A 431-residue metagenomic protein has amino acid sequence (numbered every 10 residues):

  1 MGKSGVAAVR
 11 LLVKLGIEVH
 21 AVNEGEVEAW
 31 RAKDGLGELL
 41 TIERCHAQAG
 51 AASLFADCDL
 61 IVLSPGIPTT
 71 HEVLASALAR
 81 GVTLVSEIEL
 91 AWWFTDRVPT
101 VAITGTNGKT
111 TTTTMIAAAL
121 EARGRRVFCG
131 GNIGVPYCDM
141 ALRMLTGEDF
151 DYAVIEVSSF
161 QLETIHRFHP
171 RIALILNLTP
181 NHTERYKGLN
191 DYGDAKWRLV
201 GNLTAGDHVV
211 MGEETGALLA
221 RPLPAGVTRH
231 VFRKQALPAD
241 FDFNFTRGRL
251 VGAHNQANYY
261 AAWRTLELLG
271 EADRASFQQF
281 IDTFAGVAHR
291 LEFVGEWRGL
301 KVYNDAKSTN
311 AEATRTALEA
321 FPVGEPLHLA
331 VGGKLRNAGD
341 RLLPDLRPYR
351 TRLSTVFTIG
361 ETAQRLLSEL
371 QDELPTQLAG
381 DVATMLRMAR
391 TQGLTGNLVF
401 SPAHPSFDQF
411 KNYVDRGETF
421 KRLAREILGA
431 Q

Functional and structural regions predicted by a protein language model:
M1: Glycine-rich Rossmann-fold phosphate-binding loop(s) that bind the pyrophosphate of adenine dinucleotide cofactors
S4: Hydrophobic/small residue at the entry helix of a nucleotide-binding pocket
A7-L15, G248-L353: Nucleotide phosphate-binding/pyrophosphate-handling subdomain across enzymes that bind or process nucleotide phosphates
L11-K14, A52-A56, P65-E213, A217-T228 (+3 more regions): Phosphate-binding loop of NTP-binding sites
L12, I61, I103, N132 (+10 more regions): Residue-level signal for inorganic ion chemistry
L15-G35: NAD(P)-binding Rossmann-fold cofactor-contacting core
E18-E24, V209-E213, H328-G332, T351-E361: Short internal beta-strands
R31-E38, R44, A338-N397, Q431: C-terminal helical cap/extension that packs against the catalytic core of soluble nucleotide-cofactor enzymes
